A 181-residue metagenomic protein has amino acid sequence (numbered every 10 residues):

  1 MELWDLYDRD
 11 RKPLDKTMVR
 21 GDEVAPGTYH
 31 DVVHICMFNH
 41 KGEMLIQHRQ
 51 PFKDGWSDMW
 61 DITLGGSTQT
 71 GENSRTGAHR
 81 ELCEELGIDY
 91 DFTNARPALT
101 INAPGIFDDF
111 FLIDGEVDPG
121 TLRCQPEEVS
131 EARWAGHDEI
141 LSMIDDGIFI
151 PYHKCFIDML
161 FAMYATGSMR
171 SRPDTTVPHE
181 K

Functional and structural regions predicted by a protein language model:
M1-H34, F38-H40: Acidic, metal-coordinating catalytic segment for phosphate/diphosphate chemistry, firing primarily on the Nudix
D10, N39-G42, Q50, D114-P119 (+1 more regions): Short loop segments at secondary-structure junctions
R20-V24, R96-N102: Short, solvent-exposed loop/turn elements at beta->coil junctions and helix N-caps that rim active or binding pockets
A25-G27, G55-W60, R133: A short, polar/proline- and glycine-enriched secondary-structure boundary/capping micro-motif
V32-L64: A glycine-rich, hydrophobic loop/mini-helix early in the fold
L45-I46, T63-R96: The catalytic Nudix box helix
D58, L99-K181: Nudix hydrolase/Nudix homology domain
